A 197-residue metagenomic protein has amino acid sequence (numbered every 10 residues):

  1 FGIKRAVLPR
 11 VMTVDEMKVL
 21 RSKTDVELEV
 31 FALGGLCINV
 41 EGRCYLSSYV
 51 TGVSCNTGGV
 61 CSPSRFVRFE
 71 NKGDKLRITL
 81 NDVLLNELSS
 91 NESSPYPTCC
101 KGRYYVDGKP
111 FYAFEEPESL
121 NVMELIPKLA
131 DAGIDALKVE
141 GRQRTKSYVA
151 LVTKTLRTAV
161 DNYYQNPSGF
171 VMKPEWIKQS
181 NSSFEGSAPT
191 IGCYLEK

Functional and structural regions predicted by a protein language model:
F1-K4: Hydrophobic, small-residue-rich alpha-helical packing segments that form membrane-like cores
V7-K138, R142-K197: Active-site pocket-lining/capping segments in soluble small-molecule metabolic enzymes
